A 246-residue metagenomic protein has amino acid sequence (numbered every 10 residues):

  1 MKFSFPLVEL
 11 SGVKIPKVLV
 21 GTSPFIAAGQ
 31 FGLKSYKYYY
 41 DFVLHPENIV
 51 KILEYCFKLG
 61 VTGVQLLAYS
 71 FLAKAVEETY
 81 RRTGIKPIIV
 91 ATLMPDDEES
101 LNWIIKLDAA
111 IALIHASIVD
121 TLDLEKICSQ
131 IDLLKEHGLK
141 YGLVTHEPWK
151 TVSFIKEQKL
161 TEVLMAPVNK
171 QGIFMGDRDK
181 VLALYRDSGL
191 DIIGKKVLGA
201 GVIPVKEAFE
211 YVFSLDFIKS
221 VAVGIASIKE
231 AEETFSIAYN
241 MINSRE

Functional and structural regions predicted by a protein language model:
M1-T79, Y211: N-terminal binding-site loop/beta-alpha segment at the start of enzyme catalytic domains that lines or forms
F3-K17, E99-I105, V152-K156: Short amphipathic alpha-helices and their capping/turn segments at secondary-structure boundaries
L19, G63-Q65, L113, M165 (+1 more regions): Conserved beta-strand positions in the central sheet of alpha/beta enzyme cores
V50-I52, A68-I85, D96-L107, D123-I131: N-terminal active-site wall of soluble small-molecule enzyme domains
Y55-K58, W103, L133, L184: Alpha-helical scaffold elements within enzyme catalytic domains, especially in hydrolases
K58-V61, A109, L160-T161, F217-I218: A structural motif
T62-G63, A110, K140, D191: Residue-level detector of anion-binding/catalytic polar loops
I89-A91, P95-E99, H115-E246: Beta/alpha (TIM)-barrel catalytic core signal, keyed to glycine-rich beta->alpha loops juxtaposed to Asp/Glu that bind
